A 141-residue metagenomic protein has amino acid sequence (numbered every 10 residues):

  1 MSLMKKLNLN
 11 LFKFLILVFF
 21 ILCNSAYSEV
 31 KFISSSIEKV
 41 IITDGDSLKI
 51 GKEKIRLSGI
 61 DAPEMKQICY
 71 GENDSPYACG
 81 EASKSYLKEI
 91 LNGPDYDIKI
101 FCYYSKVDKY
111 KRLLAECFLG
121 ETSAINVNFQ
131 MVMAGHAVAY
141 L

Functional and structural regions predicted by a protein language model:
S2-L15, F19-L141: Small beta-barrel nucleic-acid-binding modules, primarily SNase/OB-fold domains and secondarily Tudor-like barrels
